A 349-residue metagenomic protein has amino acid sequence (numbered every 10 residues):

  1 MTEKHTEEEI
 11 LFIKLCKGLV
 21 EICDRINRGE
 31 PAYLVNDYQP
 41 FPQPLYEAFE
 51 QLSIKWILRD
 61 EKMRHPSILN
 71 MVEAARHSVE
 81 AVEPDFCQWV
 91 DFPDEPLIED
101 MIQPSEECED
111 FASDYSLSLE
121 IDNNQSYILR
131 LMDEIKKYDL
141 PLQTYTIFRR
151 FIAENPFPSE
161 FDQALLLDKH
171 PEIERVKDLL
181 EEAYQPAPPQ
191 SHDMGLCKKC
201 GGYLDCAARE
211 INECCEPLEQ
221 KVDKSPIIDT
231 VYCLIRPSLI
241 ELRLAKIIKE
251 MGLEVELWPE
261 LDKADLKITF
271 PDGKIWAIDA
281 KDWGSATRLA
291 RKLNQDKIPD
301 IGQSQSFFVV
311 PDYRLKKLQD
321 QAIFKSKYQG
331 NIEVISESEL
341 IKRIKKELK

Functional and structural regions predicted by a protein language model:
T2-K221, I227: Nuclease-adjacent, charged terminal/linker segments that flank catalytic cores
L15-L19, K55, K267-A277: Active-site beta-strand-loop-beta-strand hairpin of nuclease catalytic cores that positions key catalytic residues
P84, K281-G330: Catalytic cores of nucleic-acid endonucleases
Q190, L218-E260: Acidic-basic catalytic patches of nuclease active cores, encompassing PD-(D/E)XK and other metal-cofactor nuclease
R209-E213, K246, L266-I268: Generic recognition of long tandem-repeat/solenoid scaffolds
E254, N331-E333: Conserved beta-strand segments of alpha/beta enzyme cores
P259-D265, I278: C-terminal structural cap/anchor segments
E333-K349: C-terminal helix of von Willebrand factor
